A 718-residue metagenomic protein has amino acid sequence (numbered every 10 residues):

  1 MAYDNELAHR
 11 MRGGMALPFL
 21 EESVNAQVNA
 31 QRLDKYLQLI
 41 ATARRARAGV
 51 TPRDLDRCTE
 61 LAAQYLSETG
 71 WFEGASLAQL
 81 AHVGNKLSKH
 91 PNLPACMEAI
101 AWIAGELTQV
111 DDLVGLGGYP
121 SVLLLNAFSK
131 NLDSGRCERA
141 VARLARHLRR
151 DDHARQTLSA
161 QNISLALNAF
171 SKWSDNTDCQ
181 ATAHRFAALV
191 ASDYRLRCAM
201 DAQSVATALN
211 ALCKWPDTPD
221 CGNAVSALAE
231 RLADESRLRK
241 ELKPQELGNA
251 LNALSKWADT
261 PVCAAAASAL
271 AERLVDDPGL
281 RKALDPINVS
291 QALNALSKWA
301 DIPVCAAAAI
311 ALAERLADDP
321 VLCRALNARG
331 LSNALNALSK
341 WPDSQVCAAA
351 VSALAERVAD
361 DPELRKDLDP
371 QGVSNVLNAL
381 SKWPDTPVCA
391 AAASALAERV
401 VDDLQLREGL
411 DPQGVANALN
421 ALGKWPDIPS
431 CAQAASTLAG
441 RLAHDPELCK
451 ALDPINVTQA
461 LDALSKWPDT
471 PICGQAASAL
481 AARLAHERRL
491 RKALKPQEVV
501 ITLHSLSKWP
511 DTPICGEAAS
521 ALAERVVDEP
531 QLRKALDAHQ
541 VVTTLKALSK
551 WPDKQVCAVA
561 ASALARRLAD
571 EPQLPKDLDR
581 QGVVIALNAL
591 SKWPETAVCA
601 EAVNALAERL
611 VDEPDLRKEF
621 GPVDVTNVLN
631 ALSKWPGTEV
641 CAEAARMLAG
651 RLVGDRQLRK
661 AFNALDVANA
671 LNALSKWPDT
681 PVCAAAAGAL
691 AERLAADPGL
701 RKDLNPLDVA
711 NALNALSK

Functional and structural regions predicted by a protein language model:
A2-K718: Eukaryotic RNA-binding helical-repeat scaffolds
